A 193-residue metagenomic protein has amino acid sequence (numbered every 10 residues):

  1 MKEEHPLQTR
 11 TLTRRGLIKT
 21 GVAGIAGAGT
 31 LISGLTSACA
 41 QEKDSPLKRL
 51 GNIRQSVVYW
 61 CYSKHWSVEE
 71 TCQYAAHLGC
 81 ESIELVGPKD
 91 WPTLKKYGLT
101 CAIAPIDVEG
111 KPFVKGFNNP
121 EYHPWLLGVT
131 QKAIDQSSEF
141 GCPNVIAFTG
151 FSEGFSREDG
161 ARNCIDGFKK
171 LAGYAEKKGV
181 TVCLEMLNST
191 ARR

Functional and structural regions predicted by a protein language model:
M1-L12: N-terminal secretory signal peptides
T11-G16, A28-D44: N-terminal twin-arginine translocation
G21-G29, L47, G116-R193: Active-site acidic/histidine proton-transfer and metal-coordination neighborhood in alpha/beta enzyme cores
P46-G51, A76, D90-V108, K132-G141 (+1 more regions): Acidic (Asp/Glu)-rich catalytic clusters
P46-W66: Boundary/entry segment of secreted carbohydrate-active catalytic domains
C61-S63, G87-K89, D107, F151-E153 (+1 more regions): Active-site-proximal loop/turn and secondary-structure-junction residues that shape catalytic pockets, frequently
K64-Y74, W125-I134: Short, acidic/polar
T71-D90: Catalytic domains of carbohydrate-active enzymes, especially glycoside hydrolases
